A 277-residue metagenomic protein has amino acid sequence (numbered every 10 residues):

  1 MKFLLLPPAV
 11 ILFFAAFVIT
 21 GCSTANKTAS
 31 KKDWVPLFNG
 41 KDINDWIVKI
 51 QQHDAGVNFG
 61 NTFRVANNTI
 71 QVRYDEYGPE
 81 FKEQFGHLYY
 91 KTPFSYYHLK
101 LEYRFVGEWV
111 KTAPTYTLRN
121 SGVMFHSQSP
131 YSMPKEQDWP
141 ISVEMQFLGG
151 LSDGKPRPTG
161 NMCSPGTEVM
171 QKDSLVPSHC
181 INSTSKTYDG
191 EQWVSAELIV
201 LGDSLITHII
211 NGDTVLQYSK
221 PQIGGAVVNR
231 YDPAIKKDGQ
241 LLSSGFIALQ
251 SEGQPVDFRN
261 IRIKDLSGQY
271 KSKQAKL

Functional and structural regions predicted by a protein language model:
M1-S30: Bacterial Sec-dependent N-terminal signal peptides
C22-L277: Carbohydrate-interacting regions of secretory-pathway proteins
